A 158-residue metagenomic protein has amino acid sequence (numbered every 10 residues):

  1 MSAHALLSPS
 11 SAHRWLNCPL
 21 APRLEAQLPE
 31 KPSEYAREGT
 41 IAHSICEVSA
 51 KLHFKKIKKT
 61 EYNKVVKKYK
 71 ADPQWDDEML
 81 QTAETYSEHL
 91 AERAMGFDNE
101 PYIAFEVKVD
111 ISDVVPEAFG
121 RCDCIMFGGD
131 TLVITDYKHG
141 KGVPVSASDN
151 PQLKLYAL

Functional and structural regions predicted by a protein language model:
M1-N63: Charged, glycine-rich intrinsically disordered N-terminal tails and low-complexity linkers that flank
H4-L6, E84-L90, L155-A157: Short amphipathic alpha-helical surface micro-motifs
A5, H13-W15, L80-Q81, T135-H139: Short, charge-rich amphipathic segments
Q27-K31, W75, K141: Residue-level detector of alpha-helix boundaries and kinks
R37, I41-V107, S112: A non-catalytic, helix-rich entry segment at domain boundaries
N99-L158: Mg2+/Mn2+-dependent nuclease catalytic core
